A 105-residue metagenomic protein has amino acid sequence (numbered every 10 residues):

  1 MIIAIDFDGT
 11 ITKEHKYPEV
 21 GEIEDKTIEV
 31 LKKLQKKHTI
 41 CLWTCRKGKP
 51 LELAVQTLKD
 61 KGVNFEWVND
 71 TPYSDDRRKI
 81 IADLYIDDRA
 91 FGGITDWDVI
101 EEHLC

Functional and structural regions predicted by a protein language model:
M1-C105: HAD-like aspartate-dependent phosphatase fold
